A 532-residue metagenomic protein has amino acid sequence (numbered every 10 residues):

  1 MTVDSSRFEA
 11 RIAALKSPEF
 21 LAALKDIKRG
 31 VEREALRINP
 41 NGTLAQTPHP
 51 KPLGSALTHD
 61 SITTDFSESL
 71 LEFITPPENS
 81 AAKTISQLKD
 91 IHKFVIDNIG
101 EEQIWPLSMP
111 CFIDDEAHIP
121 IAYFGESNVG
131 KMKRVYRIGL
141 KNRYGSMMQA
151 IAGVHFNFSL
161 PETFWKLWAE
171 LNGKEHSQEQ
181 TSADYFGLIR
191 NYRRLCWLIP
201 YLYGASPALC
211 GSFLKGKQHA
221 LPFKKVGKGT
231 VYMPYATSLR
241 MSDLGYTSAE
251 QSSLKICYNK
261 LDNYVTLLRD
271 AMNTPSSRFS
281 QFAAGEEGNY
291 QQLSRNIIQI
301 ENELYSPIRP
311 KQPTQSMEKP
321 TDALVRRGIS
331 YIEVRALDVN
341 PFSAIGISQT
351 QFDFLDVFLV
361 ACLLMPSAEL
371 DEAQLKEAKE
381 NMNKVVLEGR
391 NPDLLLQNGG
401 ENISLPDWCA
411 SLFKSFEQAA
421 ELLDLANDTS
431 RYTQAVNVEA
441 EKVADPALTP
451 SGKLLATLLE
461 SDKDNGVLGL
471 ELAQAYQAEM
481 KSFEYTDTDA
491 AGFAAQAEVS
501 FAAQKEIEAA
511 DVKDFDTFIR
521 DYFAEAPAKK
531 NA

Functional and structural regions predicted by a protein language model:
M1-K141, M148-V154, Q180-G187, R194-W197: Terminal catalytic/cofactor-binding subdomain
G30, S86, D90, K131 (+9 more regions): Generic recognition of stable, solvent-exposed alpha-helical segments in well-folded globular domains
E34, M148-P161, Y331-D338: Histidine-centered divalent-metal-coordination microenvironment in nucleic-acid enzymes
N39, P77, L160-F164, D338: Beta-strand elements of well-folded, non-transmembrane domains
Q46-H49, I85, H118, W168-A169 (+3 more regions): Short conserved micro-motifs at the rims of enzyme active sites and ligand-binding pockets
I113, G125-S146, A150, S159-L324 (+3 more regions): Loop-rich catalytic cores of soluble enzymes, especially ATP-dependent carboxylate-amine ligases and other
V325-R326, I332-D424: Substrate-recognition/cap regions that form aromatic- and gly/pro-loop-enriched pockets for small-molecule ligands
L425-A532: Extended, compositionally biased alpha-helical segments that mediate assembly or anchoring
